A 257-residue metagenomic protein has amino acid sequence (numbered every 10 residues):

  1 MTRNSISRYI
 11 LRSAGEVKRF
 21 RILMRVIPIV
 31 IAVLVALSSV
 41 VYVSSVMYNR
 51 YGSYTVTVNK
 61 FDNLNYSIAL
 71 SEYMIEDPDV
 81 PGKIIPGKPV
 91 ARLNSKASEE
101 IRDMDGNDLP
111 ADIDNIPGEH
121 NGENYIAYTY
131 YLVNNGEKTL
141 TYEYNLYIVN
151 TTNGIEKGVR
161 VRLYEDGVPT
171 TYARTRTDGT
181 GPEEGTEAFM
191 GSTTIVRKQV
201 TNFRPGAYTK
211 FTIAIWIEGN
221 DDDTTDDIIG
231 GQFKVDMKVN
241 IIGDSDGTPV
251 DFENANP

Functional and structural regions predicted by a protein language model:
T2-N107, G243-P257: Short, polar/proline-rich extracytoplasmic segments that appear immediately after membrane translocation
E16-I31, D105-P110, V168-Y208: Extracellular adhesion/glycan-binding regions together with long Ser/Thr- and acidic-residue-rich low-complexity tracts
T57-R92, T151-T193: A surface/secretory-pathway sequence property marking extracellular, secreted, or lumenal proteins enriched
P78-E143: Amphipathic heptad-repeat coiled-coil/leucine-zipper-like oligomerization helices
D112-L140, T193-P257: C-terminal, structured domain-capping segment
K138-I148, K157-G158: Short, hydrophobic/aromatic beta-strand segments
Y147-N153, A255-N256: Short, solvent-exposed aromatic-acidic interface loops
